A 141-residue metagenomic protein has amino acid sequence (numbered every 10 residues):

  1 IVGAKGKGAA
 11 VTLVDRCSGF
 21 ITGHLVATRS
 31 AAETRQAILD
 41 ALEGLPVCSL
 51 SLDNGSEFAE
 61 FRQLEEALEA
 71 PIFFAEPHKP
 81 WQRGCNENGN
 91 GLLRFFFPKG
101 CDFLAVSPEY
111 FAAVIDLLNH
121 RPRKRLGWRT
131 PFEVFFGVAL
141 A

Functional and structural regions predicted by a protein language model:
I1-I21: An active-site-proximal beta-strand-loop segment
V2-G6, G23-L45: Active-site beta-loop-alpha junctions of metal-dependent nucleic acid enzymes, especially the RNase H-like/DDE
A10, A37-A41, A59-F61: Short secondary-structure capping micro-motifs at structural edges
L13, G19, I38, L50-D53 (+3 more regions): Mobile genetic element proteins and their domesticated derivatives, centered on retroelements and DNA transposons
D15, L25-V26, N54, E76-P77 (+1 more regions): Active-site proximal loops enriched in glycine and acidic residues that flank catalytic Cys/His/Asp and coordinate
S18-T22, L42-C48, F97: Short, surface-exposed connector motifs at secondary-structure boundaries
L45-E60, P77-H78: Acidic/histidine-rich, metal-coordinating catalytic segments
R62-I72, E76-A141: Charged alpha-helix within mobile-element recombinases
